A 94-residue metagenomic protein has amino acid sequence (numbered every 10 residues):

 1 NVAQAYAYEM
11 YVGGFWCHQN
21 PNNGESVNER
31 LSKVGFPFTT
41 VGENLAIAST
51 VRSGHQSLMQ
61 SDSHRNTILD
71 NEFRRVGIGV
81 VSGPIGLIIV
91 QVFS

Functional and structural regions predicted by a protein language model:
N1-S94: Functional surface patches built around histidine and acidic residues
